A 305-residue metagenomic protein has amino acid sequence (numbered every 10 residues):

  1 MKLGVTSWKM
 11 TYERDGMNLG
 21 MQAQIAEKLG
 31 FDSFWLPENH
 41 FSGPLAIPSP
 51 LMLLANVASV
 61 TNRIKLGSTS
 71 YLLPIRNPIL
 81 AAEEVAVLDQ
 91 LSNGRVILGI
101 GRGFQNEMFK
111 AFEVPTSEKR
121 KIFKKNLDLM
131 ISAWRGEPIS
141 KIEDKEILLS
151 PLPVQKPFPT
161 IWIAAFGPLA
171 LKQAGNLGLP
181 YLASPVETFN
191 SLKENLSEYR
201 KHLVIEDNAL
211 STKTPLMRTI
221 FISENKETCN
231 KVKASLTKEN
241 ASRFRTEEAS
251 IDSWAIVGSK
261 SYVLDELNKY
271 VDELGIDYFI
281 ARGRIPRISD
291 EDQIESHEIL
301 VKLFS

Functional and structural regions predicted by a protein language model:
M1-L3, F31-S33, T61-L66, L91-I97 (+5 more regions): Short, well-ordered coil/turn segments that N-cap beta-strands
M1-T11, Q105, I142-P157, F244-D252: N-terminal small/glycine-rich loop or linker at the start of catalytic domains across soluble metabolic enzymes
M1-V60, K65-L66, P159, E295: N-terminal beta1-alpha1-beta2 module of alpha/beta enzyme domains
V5-M17, Y71-I79, Q155-A165, S250-S261: Active-site mouth loops of central-metabolism enzymes
R14-I25, E84, A165-K172, K260-Y270: Short, acidic/polar
A26, G30, E38, V57 (+8 more regions): Conserved, mostly hydrophobic/aromatic
N77-L177, N190-E194: Internal, glycine-rich beta/alpha segment that forms the wall or movable "lid" of small-molecule/cofactor binding
T116-S150, N190-Y278, R287-D290: An alpha-helical appendage that flanks or caps ligand/catalytic pockets
